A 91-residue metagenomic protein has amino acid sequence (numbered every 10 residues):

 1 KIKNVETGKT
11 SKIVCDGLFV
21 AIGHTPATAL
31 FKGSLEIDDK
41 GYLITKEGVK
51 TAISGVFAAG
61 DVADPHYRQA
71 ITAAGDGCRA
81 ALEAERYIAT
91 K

Functional and structural regions predicted by a protein language model:
K1-K12: Conserved beta-strand-loop-beta-strand element in the redox core of flavoprotein oxidoreductases
V14-Q69, D76, R86: FAD-site-proximal beta/loop scaffold in flavoenzymes
A73-A81: Short, electropositive alpha-helical surface patch
E85-K91: Active-site-proximal substrate-binding core of FAD-dependent oxidoreductases
